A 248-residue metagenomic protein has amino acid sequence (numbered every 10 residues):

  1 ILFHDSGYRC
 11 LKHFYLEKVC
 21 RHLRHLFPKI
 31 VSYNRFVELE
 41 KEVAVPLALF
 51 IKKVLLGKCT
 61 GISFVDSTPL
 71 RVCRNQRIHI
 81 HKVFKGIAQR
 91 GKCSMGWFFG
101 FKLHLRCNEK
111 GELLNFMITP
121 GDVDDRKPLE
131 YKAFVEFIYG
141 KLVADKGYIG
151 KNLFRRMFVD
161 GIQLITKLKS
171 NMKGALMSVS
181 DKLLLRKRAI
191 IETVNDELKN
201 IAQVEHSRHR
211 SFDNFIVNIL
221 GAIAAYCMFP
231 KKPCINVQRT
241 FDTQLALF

Functional and structural regions predicted by a protein language model:
I1-F248: Short alpha-helical elements
